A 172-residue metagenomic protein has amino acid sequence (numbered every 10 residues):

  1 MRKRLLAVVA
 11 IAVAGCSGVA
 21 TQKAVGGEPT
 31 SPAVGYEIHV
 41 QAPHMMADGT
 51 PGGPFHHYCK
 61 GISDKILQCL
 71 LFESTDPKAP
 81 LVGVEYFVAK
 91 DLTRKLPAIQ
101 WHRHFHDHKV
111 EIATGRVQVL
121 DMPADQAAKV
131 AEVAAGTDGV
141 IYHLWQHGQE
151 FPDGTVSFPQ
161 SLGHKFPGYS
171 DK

Functional and structural regions predicted by a protein language model:
M1-L6: Bacterial N-terminal signal peptides that target proteins for export
V9-A10: Residue-level signal for mature regions of secreted extracellular proteins and peptides
A14-G15: C-terminal motif of bacterial Sec signal peptides marking the signal peptidase cleavage site
G18-I66, P77, A124, K129-K172: N-terminal domain-onset segments
T75-E150: An exposed acidic His-Trp-rich patch
